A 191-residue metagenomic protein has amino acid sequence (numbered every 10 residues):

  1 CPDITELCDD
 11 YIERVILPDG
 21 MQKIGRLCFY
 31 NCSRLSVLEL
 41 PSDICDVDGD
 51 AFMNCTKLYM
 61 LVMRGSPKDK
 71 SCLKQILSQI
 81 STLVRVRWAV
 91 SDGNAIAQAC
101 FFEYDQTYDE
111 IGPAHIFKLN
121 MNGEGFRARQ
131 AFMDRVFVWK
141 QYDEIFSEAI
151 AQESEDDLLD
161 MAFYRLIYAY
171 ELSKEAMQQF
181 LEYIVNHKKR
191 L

Functional and structural regions predicted by a protein language model:
C1-P2, L7-K23, S33-D46, T56-C72 (+3 more regions): Structural signature of tandem-repeat unit edges
